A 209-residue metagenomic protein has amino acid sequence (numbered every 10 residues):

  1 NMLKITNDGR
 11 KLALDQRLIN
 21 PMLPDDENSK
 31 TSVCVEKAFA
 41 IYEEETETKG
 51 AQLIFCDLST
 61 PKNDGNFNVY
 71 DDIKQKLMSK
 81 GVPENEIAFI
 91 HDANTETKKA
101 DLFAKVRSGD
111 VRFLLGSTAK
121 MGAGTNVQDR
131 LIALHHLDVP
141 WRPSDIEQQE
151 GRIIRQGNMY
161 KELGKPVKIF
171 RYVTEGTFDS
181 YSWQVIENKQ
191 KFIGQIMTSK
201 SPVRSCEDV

Functional and structural regions predicted by a protein language model:
N1-Q52, C56-T60, K189-D208: Interdomain linker/hinge connecting the two RecA-like lobes of the SF2 helicase core
F55-D57, I90, G116-S117, H136-D138 (+1 more regions): Conserved beta-strand segments of the P-loop GTPase G domain that flank and frequently precede/overlap
L58-H91: Conserved helicase motor "Helicase C" RecA-like lobe of SF1/SF2 P-loop NTPases
S59-P61, T95, K120-G122, P140-P143 (+2 more regions): Conserved nucleotide-binding/hydrolysis micro-motifs of P-loop NTPases
P83-T118: Conserved helicase ATPase core of P-loop NTP-dependent helicases/translocases
A100, L114-D138, R142-G164: SF2 helicase motor core recognition
S144-Q148, I154-V209: A conserved SF2-helicase RecA2
